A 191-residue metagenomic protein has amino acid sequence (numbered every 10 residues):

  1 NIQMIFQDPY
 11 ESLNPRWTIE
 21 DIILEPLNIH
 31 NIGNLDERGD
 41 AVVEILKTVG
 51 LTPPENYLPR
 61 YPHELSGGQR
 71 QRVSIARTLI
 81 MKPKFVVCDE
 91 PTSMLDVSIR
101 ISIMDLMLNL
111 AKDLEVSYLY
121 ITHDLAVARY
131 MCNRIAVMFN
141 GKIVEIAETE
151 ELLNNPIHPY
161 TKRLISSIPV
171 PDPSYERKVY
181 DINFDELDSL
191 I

Functional and structural regions predicted by a protein language model:
E37-N56, I165-S166: Conserved ABC ATPase "signature" region
T52, E148-I191: Charged, flexible cofactor/metal-binding loops and thiol motifs
R60-L65, Q69: Conserved ABC ATPase signature
I75, I103: Hydrophobic anchor residue at the start of the ABC signature
I80-K84: A short, proline-enriched helix->beta-strand linker immediately N-terminal to the Walker B motif in ABC-type P-loop
A128-Y130: A short, surface-exposed alpha-helical micro-motif characterized by mixed small hydrophobic and charged/polar residues
